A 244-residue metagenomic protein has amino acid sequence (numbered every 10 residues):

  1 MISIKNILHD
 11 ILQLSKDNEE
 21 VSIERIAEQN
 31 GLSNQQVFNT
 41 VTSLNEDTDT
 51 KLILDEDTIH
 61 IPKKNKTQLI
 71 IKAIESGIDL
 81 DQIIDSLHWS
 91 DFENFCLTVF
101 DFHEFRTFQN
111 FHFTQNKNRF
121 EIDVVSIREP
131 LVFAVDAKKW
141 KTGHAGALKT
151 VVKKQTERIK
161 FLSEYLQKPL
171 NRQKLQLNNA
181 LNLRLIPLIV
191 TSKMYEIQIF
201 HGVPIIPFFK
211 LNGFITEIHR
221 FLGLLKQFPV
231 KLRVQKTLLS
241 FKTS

Functional and structural regions predicted by a protein language model:
M1-S244: Intrinsically disordered, low-complexity Ser/Thr/Pro/Gly-rich regulatory segments
